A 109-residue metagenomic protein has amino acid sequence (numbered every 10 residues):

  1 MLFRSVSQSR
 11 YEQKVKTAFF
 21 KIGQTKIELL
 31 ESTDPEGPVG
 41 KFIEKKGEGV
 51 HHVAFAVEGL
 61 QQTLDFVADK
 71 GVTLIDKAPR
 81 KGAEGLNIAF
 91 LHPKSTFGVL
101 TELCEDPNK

Functional and structural regions predicted by a protein language model:
M1-L2: Short, small-residue-biased leader/transition segments that mark boundaries at the very start of proteins
V6, E36-K41: A short, acidic/glycine-rich surface segment
R10-E12, K45, R80-A83: A short beta-turn/loop motif at secondary-structure boundaries
A18-F19, L64-K109: Vicinal oxygen chelate
A18-K21, G40-F66: Vicinal oxygen chelate
L29: Carbohydrate-associated surface elements
